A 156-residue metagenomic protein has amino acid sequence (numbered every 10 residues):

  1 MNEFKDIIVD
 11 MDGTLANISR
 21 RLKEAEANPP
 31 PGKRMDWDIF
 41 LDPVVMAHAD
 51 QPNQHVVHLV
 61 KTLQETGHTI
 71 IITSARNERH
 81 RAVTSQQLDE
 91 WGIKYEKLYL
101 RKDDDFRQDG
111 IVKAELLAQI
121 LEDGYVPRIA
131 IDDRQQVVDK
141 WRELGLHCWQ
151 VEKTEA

Functional and structural regions predicted by a protein language model:
N2, T66, I120-P127: Glycine-rich phosphate-binding loop signature in dinucleotide/nucleotide-binding domains
N2-R107: Alpha-helical substrate-recognition element adjacent to the catalytic core
V56, G110-K113, R134: Amphipathic coiled-coil/heptad-repeat helices and related helical stalk/stem segments that mediate oligomerization
V60-Q64, L121, R142: Surface-exposed amphipathic alpha-helices with a cationic face
T84-G92, I120, K140-G145: Short, aromatic/basic amphipathic alpha-helical patches
Q108-I120: Short loop-to-alpha-helix "cap/lid" segments that border enzyme active sites across diverse enzyme classes
L117, Y125-A156: Acidic, Mg2+-coordinating phosphoryl-transfer loop and its flanking beta/alpha structural elements, shared across
